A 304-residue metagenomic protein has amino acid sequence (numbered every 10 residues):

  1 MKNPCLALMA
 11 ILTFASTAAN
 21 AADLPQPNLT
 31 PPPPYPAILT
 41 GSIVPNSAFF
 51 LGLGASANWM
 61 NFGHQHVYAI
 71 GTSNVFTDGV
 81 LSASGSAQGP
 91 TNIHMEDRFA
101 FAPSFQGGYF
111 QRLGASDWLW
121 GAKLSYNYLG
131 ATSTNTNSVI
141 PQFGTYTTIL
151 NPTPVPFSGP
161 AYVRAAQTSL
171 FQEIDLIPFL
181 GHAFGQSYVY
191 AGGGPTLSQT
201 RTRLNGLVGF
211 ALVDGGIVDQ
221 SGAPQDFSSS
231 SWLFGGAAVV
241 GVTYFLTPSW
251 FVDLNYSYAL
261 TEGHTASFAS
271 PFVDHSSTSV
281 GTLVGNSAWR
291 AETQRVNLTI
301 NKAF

Functional and structural regions predicted by a protein language model:
M1-V44: Cleavable N-terminal export/targeting peptides
Q26-A55, M60-F76: N-terminal segment immediately downstream of the Sec signal-peptide cleavage site in secreted/extracellular proteins
T40-S47, H64, R112-W120, N135 (+2 more regions): Short loop/turn motifs that connect adjacent beta-strands in outer-membrane beta-barrel proteins
V44-G52, R98-S104, D117-K123, F171-E173 (+4 more regions): Outer-membrane beta-barrel architecture
F49, D117-L119, G192-L197, G206-L212 (+3 more regions): Membrane-topology and secretion signals of cell-surface/extracellular proteins
L53-A55, P103-Y109, L124-Y126, Q172 (+6 more regions): Residues on the lipid-exposed face of transmembrane beta-strands in outer-membrane beta-barrel proteins
M60, G185-Y188, L233, V239-T265 (+2 more regions): K/E-rich alpha-helical interaction surfaces of small helical-bundle regulatory domains
N61-A100, Y128-Q172, S198-L233, T261-R295: Extracellular/periplasm-exposed beta-strand and loop segments of Gram-negative cell-envelope proteins, dominated by
